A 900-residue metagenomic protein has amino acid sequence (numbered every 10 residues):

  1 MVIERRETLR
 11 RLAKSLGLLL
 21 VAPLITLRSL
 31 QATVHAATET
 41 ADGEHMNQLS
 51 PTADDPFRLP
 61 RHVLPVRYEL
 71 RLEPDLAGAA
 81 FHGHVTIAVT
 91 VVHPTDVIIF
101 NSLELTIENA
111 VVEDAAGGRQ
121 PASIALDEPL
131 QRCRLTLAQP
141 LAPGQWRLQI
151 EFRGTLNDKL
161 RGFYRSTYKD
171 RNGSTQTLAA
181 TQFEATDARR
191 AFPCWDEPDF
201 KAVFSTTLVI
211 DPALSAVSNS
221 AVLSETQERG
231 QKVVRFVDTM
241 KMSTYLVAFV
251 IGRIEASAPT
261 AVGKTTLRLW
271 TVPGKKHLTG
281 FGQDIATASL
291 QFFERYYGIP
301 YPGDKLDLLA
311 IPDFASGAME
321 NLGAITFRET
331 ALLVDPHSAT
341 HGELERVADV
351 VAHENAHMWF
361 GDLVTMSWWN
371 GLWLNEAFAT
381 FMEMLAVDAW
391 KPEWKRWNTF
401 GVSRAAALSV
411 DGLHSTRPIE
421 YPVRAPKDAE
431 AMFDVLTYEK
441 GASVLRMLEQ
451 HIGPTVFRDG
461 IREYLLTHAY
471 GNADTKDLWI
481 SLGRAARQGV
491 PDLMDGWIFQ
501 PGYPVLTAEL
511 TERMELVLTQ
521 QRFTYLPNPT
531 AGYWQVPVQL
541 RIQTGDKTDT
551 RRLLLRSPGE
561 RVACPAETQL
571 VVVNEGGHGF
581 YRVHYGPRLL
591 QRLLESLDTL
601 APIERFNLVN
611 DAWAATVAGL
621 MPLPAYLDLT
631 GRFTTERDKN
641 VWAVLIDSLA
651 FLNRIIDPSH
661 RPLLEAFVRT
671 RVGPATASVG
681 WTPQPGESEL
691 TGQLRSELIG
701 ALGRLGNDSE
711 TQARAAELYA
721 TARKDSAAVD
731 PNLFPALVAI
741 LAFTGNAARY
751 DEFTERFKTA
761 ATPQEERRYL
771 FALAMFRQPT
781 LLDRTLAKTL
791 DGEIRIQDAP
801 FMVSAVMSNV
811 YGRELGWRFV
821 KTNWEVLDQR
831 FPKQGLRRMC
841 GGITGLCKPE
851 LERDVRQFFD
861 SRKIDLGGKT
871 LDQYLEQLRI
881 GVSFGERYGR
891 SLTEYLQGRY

Functional and structural regions predicted by a protein language model:
R6-R10, K14-L20, I25, H35-H82 (+3 more regions): N-terminal, polar/Ser/Thr-rich
S29, V34-M46, I107, P129 (+9 more regions): Hydrophobic alpha-helical and helix-loop surface patches within well-folded domains that function as non-catalytic
P56-P60, A142, E151-S205, G252-S257 (+2 more regions): Glycine/proline-rich low-complexity spacer/linker segments in large multi-domain proteins
P74-L76, I87-H93, G154-L156, I210-P212 (+2 more regions): Beta-strand elements of well-folded, non-transmembrane domains
G83, T181-T186, P193-A352, F381-M384 (+4 more regions): Hydrophobic helix-coil surface modules that form long, contiguous segments used for peptide/substrate interaction
A88-L105, T207-V209, T519, T524-V538: Surface-exposed beta-strand/loop patches in extracellular or lumenal glycoproteins
E104-D170, P193, E560-A566: A surface-exposed beta-strand-loop module
R404-A406, G412, R513-T519, N528-T530 (+2 more regions): Long, ordered, helix-rich scaffold segments
